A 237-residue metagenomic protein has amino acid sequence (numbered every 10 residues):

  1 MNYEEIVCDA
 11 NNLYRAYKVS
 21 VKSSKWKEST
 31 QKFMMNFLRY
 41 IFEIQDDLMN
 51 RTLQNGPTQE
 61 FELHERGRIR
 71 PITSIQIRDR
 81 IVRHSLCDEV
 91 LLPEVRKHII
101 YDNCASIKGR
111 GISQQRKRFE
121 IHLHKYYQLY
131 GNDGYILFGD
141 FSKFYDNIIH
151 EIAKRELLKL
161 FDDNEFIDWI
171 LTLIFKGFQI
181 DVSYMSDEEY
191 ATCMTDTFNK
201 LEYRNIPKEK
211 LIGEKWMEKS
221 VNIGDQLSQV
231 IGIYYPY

Functional and structural regions predicted by a protein language model:
M1-D47: Non-catalytic, polymerase-adjacent accessory regions of viral genome-replication enzymes
Y3, E89-H150: Active-site-proximal segment of RNA-dependent polymerases
V7-S24, N55-E60, C87-V95, Y127 (+1 more regions): Short, compositionally biased low-complexity segments
S20-Q31, E62-T73, I100-D102: Glycine-/proline-rich flexible loop or hinge segments
R39-R68: Active-site-flanking structural segment that lines cofactor/substrate pockets
I69-I100, E214-Y237: Conserved pre-motif C helix in the palm subdomain of viral-like polymerases
L129-Y237: Conserved polymerase palm-domain catalytic core
